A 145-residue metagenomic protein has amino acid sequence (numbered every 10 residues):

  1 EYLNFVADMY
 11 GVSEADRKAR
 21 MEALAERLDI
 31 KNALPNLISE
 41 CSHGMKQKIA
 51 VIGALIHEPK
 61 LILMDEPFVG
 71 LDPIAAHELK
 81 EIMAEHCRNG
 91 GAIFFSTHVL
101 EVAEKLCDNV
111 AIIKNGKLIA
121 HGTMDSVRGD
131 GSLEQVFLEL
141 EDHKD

Functional and structural regions predicted by a protein language model:
N4-D8, A15-A33: Conserved ABC ATPase "signature" region
L37-C41: Conserved ABC ATPase signature
I56-K60: A short, proline-enriched helix->beta-strand linker immediately N-terminal to the Walker B motif in ABC-type P-loop
I62-D65: Catalytic Walker B motif of ABC-type/P-loop ATPase nucleotide-binding domains
A76-N89: Helical segment within the ABC ATPase nucleotide-binding domain
A103-K105: A short, surface-exposed alpha-helical micro-motif characterized by mixed small hydrophobic and charged/polar residues
H121-G122: ABC ATPase "signature
